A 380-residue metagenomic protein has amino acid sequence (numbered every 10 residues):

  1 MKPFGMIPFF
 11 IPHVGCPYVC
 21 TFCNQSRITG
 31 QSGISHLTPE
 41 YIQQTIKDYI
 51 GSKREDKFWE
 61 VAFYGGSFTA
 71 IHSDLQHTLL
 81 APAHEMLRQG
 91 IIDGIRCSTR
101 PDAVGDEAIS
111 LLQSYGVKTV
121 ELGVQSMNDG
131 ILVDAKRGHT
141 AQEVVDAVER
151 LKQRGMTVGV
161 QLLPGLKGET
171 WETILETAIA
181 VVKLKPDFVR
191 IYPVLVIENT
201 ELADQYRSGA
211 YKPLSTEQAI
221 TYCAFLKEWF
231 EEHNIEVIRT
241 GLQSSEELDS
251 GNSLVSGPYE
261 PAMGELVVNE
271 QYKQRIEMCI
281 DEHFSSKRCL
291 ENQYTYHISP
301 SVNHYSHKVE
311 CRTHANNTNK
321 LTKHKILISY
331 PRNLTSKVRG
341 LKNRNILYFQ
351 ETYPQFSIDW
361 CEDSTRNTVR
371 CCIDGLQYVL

Functional and structural regions predicted by a protein language model:
M1-G30, Q43, K47-G65, T69 (+3 more regions): N-terminal pre-triad scaffold of radical SAM enzymes
K2-G5, G209-C311, N317-L380: Auxiliary Fe-S-binding modules of radical SAM enzymes
F4, D56-F58, I92-G94, V117 (+5 more regions): A general structural motif
I7, V61, I95, V120 (+4 more regions): Conserved beta-strand core positions
P12-C16, Y192-I197, Q243-S244: Short glycine-enriched loops at secondary-structure junctions
Y18-C20, I197-A203, L248-S250: Short acidic/His/Gly/Ser-rich catalytic and metal-binding motifs that mark active-site loops of diverse hydrolases
Q25, K47, G51, R88 (+4 more regions): Generic secondary-structure signature for well-ordered alpha-helical cores
I28-E40, Q44, G65-I220: Conserved non-cysteine loop/helix-boundary elements of the Radical SAM core domain that shape
